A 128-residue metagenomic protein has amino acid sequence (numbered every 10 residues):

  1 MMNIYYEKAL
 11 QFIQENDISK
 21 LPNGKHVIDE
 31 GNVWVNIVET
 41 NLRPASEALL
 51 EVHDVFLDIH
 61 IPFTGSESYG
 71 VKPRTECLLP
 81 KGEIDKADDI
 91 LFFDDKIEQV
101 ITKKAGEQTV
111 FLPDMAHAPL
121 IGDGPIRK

Functional and structural regions predicted by a protein language model:
M1-I37, P44-V52: A short, N-terminal "cap"/entry segment at the start of jelly-roll beta-barrel domains of the cupin/DSBH fold
G24-D29, F92, I101-K103: Short acidic-hydrophobic surface loop/beta-edge motif
E47, L79-G82: A short, polar/proline- and glycine-enriched secondary-structure boundary/capping micro-motif
V55, F93-E98: Short alpha-helix capping/helix-loop boundary micro-motifs
V55-L57, I61-V71, T75-C77, I84-I90: Glycine- and acidic-residue-biased ligand/ion/polar-headgroup-sensing regions
I59, Q108-V110, P125-K128: A short hydrophobic beta-strand segment most commonly corresponding to one strand of the jelly-roll/cupin
I59, Q99-I101: Short, surface-exposed secondary-structure edge patches
I101-I121: Conserved metal-binding segment of the jelly-roll/cupin
